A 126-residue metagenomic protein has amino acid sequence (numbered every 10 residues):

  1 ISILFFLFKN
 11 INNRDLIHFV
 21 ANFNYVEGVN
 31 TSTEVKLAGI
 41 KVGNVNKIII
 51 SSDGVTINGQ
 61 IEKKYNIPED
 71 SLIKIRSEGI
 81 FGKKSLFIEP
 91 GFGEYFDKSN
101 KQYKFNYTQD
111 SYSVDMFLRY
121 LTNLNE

Functional and structural regions predicted by a protein language model:
I1-F23, N30, V55-N58, E62-K64 (+3 more regions): Extracytoplasmic/periplasmic terminal helices and flexible tails
N24-N58: Short beta-strand/strand-turn micro-motif
L37, N66-P68: Structural recognition of beta-strand segments within beta-rich domains
